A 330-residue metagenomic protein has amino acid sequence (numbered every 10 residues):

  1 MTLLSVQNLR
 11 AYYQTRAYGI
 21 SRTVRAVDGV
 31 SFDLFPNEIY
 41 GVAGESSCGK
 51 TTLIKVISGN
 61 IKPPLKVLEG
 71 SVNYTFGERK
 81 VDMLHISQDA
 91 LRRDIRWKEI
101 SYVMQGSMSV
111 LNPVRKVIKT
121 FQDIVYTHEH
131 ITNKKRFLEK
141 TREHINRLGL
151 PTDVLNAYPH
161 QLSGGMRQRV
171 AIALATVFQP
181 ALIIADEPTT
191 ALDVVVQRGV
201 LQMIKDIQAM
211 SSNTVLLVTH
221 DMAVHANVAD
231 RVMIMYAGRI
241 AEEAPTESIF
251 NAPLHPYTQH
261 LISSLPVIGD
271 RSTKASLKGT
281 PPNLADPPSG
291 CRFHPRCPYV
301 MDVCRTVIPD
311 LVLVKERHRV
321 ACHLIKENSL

Functional and structural regions predicted by a protein language model:
M1-N251, V320, K326-L330: ABC transporter nucleotide-binding domains
K80, E243-L330: Short catalytic/signature loops enriched in Gly
